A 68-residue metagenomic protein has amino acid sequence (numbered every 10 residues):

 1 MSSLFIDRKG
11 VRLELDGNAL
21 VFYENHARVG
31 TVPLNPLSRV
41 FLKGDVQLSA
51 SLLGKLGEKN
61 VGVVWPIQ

Functional and structural regions predicted by a protein language model:
M1-Q68: N-terminal intrinsically disordered, cationic/polar leader segments that include organellar targeting peptides
